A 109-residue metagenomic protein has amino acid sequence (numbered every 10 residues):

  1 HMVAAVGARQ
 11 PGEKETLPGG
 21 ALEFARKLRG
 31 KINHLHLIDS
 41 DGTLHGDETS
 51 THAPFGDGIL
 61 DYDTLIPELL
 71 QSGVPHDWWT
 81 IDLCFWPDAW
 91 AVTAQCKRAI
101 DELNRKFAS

Functional and structural regions predicted by a protein language model:
H1-A53, I59: Acidic/histidine-rich catalytic cores of soluble enzymes
V3, H76-W78: Tryptophan-centric aromatic hotspots in well-structured domains and transmembrane helices
L17-G20, D61, A91-C96: Residues at alpha-helix caps and immediate loop-helix transition turns in enzyme cores, especially N- and C-cap
E23-N33, T64-P75: Acidic (Asp/Glu)-rich catalytic clusters
L35, F55, L69, W79 (+1 more regions): Conserved, mostly hydrophobic/aromatic
T80-A91: A short, acidic, flexible beta-alpha connecting loop/helix-capping segment that sits on the rim of active
W90-S109: C-terminal helical cap(s) of enzyme catalytic domains, especially alpha/beta-barrels
